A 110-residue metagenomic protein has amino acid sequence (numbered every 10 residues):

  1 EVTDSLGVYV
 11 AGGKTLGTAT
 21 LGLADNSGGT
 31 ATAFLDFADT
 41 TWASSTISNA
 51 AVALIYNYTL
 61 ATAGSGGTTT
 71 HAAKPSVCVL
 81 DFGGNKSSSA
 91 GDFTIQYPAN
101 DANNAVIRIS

Functional and structural regions predicted by a protein language model:
E1-A53, N57-S110: Small cysteine-rich, disulfide-bonded extracellular modules of the LU/uPAR three-finger superfamily and closely related
